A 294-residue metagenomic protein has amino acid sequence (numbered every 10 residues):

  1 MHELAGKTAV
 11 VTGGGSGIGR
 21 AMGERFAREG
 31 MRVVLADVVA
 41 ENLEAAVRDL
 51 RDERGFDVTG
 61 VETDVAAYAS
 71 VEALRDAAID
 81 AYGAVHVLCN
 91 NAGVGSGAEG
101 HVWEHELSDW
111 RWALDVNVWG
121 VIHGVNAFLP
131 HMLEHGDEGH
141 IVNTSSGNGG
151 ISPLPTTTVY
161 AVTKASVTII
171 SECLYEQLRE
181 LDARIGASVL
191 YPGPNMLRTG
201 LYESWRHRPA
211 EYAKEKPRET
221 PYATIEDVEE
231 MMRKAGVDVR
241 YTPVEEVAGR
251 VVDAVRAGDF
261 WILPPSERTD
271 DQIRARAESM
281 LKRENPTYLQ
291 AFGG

Functional and structural regions predicted by a protein language model:
H2-V34: Canonical Rossmann dinucleotide-binding motif of NAD(H)/NADP(H)-dependent dehydrogenases/reductases, specifically
K7, D57, A84-V85, M132-S146 (+1 more regions): Active-site loop of short-chain dehydrogenase/reductase
E29-A46: Conserved glycine-rich Rossmann-like NAD(P)H-binding loop of the short-chain dehydrogenase/reductase
A40-E41, E62-A73, L107, T144: The beta1-alpha1 cofactor-binding region of Rossmann-like NAD(H)/NADP(H)-dependent oxidoreductases
E99-V102, E106-R111: Substrate-binding pocket helix/loop in short-chain dehydrogenase/reductase
N143-S166, E172, E176-E180, G193-M196 (+1 more regions): Catalytic loop of short-chain dehydrogenase/reductase
Q177-I262: SDR active-site lid
